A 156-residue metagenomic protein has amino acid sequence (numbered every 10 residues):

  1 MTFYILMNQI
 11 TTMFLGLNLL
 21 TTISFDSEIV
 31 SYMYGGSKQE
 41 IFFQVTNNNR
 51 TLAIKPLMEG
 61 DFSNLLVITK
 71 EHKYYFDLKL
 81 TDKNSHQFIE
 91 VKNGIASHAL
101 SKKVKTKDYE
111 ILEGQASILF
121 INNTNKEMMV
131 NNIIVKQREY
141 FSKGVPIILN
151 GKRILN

Functional and structural regions predicted by a protein language model:
M1-N156: A general "mature secreted/periplasmic domain" signal
